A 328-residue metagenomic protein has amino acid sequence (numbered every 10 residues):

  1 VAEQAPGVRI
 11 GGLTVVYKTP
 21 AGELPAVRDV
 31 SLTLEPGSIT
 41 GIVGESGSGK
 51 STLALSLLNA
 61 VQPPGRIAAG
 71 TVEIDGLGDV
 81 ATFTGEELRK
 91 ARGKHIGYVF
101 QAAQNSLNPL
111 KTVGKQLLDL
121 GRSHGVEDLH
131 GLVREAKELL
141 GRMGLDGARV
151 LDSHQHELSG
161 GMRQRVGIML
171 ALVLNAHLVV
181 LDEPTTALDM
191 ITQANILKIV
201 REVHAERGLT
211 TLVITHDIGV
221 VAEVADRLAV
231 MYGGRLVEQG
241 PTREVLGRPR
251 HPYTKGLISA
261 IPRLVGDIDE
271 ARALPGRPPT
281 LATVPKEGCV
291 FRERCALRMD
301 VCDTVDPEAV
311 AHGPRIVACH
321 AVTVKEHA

Functional and structural regions predicted by a protein language model:
V43-E45: The feature captures the beta-strand-to-loop junction immediately N-terminal to the Walker
T71-K90, V245: ABC ATPase NBD Q-loop/coupling interface
H154-L158, M162: Conserved ABC ATPase signature
V173-H177: A short, proline-enriched helix->beta-strand linker immediately N-terminal to the Walker B motif in ABC-type P-loop
L188-D269: P-loop NTP-binding/switch modules centered on Walker-like glycine-rich loops
Q239-A328: Short catalytic/signature loops enriched in Gly
